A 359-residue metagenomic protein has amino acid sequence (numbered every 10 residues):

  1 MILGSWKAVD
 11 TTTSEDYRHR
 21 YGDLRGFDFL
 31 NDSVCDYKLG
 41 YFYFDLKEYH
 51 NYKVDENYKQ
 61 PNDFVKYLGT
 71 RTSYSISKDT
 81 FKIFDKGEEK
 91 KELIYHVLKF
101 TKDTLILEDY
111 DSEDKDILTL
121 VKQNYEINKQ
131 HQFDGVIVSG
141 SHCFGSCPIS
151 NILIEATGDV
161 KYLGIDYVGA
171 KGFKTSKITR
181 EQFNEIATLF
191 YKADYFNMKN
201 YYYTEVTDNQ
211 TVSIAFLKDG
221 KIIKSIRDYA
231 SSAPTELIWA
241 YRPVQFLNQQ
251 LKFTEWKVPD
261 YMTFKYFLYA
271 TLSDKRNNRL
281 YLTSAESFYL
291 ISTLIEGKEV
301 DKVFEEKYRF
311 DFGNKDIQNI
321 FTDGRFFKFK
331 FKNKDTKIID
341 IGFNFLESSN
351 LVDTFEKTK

Functional and structural regions predicted by a protein language model:
M1, V9-R20: Amphipathic/hydrophobic helical signal segments and adjacent flexible N-terminal regions that mediate secretion
M1-I2, A8, S75-K78, F84-F144 (+1 more regions): Short, well-ordered, aromatic-rich surface patches in folded extracellular/luminal domains
D10-T11, L39-G40, K53, I83-E88 (+2 more regions): Beta-turn initiation residues at beta-strand->coil junctions
R20-D79, T157-G169, S176-R180, L282-D301: N-terminal glycine/threonine-rich, aromatic-flanked beta-hairpin/loop signature
C147: An acidic/histidine-cluster motif and surrounding catalytic segment that typifies divalent-metal-assisted enzyme active
I178-Q210: Short, internal acidic amphipathic alpha-helical interface segments that mediate docking to partner proteins
